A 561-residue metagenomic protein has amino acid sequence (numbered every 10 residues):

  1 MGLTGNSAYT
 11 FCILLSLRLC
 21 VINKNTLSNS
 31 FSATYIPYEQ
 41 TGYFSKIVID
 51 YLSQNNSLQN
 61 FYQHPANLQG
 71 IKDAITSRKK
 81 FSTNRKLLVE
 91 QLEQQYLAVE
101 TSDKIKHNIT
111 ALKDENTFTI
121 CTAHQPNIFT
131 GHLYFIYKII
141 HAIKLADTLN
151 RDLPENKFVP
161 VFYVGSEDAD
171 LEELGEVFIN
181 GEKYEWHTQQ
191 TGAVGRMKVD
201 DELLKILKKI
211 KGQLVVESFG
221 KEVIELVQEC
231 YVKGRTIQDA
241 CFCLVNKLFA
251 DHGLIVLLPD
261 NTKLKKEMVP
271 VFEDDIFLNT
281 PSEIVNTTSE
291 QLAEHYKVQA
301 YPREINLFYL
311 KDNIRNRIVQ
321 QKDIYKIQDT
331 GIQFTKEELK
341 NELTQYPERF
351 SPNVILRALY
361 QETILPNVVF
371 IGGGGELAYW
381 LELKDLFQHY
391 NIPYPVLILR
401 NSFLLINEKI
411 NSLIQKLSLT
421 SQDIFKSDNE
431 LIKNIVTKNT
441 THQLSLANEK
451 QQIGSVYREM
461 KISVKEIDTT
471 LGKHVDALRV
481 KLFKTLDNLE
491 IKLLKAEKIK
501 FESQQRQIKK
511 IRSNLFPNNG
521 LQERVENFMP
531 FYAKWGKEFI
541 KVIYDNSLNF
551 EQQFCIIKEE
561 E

Functional and structural regions predicted by a protein language model:
I22-L27, L244-F334, N341, E430 (+1 more regions): Long, compositionally biased intrinsically disordered regions
F44-V99: Low-complexity, highly charged intrinsically disordered N-terminal segments that act as targeting/localization
E115-N150: N-terminal catalytic cores of NTP/NDP-binding nucleotidyl/phosphoryl-transfer enzymes
H132-L133, A146-D170, P395: Glycine-rich phosphate/pyrophosphate-binding loops and their adjacent beta-strand/loop elements at enzyme active sites
F162-L174, K266, S402-Q415: Short, conserved secondary-structure transition motifs
L174-I179, I406-I435: A structural-propensity feature for long, helix-poor, extended segments
I179-K205: A glycine-rich helix N-cap at a beta->alpha junction
V298-V368, G374-D385, Y394-V396, N401 (+2 more regions): A translation/RNA-centric and nucleic-acid-associated enzymatic feature enriched in Class II aminoacyl-tRNA synthetases
